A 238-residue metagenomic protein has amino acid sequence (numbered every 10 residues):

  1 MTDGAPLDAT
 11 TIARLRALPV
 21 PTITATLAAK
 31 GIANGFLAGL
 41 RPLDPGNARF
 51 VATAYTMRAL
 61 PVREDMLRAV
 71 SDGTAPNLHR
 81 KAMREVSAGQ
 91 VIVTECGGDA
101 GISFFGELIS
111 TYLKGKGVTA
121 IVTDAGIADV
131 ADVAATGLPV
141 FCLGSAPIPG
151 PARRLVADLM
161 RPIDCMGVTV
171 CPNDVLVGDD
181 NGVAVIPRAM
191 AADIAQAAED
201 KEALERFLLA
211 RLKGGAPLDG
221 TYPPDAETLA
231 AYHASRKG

Functional and structural regions predicted by a protein language model:
M1-P172, I186-P217, T221-G238: Feature captures the catalytic cores and cofactor-binding loops of soluble hydro-lyases/lyases that act on carboxylate
L176: C-terminal binding/interaction regions
D179: Hydrophobic beta-sheet segments that form the core/acyl-binding groove of ACP/CoA-dependent acyl-chain-processing
G182-A184: Channel- or pocket-lining gating/hinge segments that regulate access to a cavity or pore
